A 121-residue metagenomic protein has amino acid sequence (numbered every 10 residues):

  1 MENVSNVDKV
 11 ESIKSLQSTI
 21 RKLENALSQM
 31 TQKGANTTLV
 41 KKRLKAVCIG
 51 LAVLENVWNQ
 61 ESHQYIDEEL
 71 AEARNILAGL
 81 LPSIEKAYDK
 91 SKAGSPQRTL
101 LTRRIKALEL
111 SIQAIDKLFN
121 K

Functional and structural regions predicted by a protein language model:
M1-V7, S28-Q32, N56-D67: Short, charged, low-complexity loops and linkers
E2, D8, K14, L118-K121: Short acidic DE-rich linear segments
N6-K9, T37, L70, R98: Short amphipathic alpha-helical segments that mediate assembly, nucleic-acid/protein binding, or membrane association
D8-E24, R43, E69-E85: Short amphipathic alpha-helical heptad-repeat segments
Q29-N36, K90-S95: A cross-kingdom feature marking solvent-exposed beta-strand/loop segments within repeated, beta-rich binding/scaffold
A35-A46, P96-A107: Short, charged, amphipathic alpha-helical segments
A46-Q64, S83-K90, A107-K121: Amphipathic alpha-helical coiled-coil segments
H63-A93, R98, T102: Amphipathic protein-protein interaction modules
